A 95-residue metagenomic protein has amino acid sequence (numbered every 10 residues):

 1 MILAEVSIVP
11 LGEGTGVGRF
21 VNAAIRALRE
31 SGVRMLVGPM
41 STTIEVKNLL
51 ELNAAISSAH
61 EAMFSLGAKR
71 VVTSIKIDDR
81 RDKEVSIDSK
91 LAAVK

Functional and structural regions predicted by a protein language model:
M1-K95: Charge-rich, low-complexity N-terminal segments
